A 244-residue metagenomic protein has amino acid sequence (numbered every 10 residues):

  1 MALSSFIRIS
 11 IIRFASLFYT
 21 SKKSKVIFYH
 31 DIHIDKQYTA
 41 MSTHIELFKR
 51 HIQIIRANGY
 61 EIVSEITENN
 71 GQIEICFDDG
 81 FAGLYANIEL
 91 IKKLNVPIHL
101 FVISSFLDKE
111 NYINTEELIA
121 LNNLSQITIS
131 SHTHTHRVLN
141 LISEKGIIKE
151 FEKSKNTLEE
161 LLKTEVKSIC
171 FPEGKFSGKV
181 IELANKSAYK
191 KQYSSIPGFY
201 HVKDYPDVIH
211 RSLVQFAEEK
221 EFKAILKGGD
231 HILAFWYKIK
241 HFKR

Functional and structural regions predicted by a protein language model:
M1-F28, I209-R244: Membrane-proximal basic amphipathic "stem/tether" segments
L3-E61: Short glycine- and acidic-rich boundary segments immediately preceding or forming the N-terminal edge of structured
S24-I34, T39, Q72-I73, K92-K179 (+1 more regions): Metal-dependent polysaccharide deacetylase catalytic core of the NodB/CE4 family, i.e., the active-site-bearing domain
T43-N70, E159, K186-D204, H241-R244: C-terminal domain-boundary segment and adjacent tail
F48, N69, L84, I147 (+1 more regions): Aromatic/hydrophobic pocket-lining residues that form the small-molecule binding cavity in soluble enzyme cores
N70-D79: Alpha-helical scaffold segments that form or flank carboxylate-/histidine-based iron centers
D79-A86: Short acidic, Gly/Ser-rich segments with clustered Asp/Glu that frequently serve as metal-coordination loops in enzyme
I103-L107, S195-Y200, V214: Short, acidic/turn-prone active-site loops that include or flank metal/cofactor- and phosphate-binding residues
